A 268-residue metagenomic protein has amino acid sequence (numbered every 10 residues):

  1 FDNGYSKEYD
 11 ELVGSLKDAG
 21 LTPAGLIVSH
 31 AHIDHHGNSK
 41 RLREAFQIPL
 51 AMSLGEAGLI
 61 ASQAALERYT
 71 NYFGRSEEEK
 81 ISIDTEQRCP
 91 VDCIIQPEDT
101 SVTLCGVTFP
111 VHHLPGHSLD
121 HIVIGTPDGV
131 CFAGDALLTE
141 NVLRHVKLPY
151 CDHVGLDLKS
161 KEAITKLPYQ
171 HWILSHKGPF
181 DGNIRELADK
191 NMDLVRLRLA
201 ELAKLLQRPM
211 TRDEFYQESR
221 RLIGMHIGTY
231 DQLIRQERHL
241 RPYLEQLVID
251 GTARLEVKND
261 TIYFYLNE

Functional and structural regions predicted by a protein language model:
D2, H30, L42, S53 (+8 more regions): Divalent metal-coordination and catalytic microenvironments
Y5-D10, K17-D18, G37, L42 (+9 more regions): A structural signal for the main folded, soluble domain(s) of proteins
Y5-K7, T108-R196: Metallo-beta-lactamase
Y5-V102: Active-site HxH/HxHxD metal-binding segment of metal-dependent hydrolases
H36, D157, L240: Aromatic/hydrophobic pocket-lining residues that form the small-molecule binding cavity in soluble enzyme cores
G55, T100, V107, G129-V130: Well-ordered beta-strand scaffold positions
M192-M210: Positively charged, polyanion-binding regions of nucleic-acid-associated proteins
K204-E268: C-terminal regulatory/interaction regions
